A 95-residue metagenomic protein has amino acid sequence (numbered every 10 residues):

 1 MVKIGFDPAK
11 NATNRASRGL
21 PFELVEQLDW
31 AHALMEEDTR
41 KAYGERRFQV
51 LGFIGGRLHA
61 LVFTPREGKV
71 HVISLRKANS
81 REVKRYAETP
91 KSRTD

Functional and structural regions predicted by a protein language model:
M1-D95: Ribonuclease/tRNase effector modules and their secretory precursors
